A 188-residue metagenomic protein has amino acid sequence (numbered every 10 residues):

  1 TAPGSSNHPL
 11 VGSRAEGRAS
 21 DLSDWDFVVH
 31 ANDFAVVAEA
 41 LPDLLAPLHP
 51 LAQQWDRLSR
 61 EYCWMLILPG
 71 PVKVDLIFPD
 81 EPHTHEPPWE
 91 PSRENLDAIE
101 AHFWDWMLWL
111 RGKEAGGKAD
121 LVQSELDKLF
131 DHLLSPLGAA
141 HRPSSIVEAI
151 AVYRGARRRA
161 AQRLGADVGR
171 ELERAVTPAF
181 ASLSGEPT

Functional and structural regions predicted by a protein language model:
T1-P3, R14-L22, V28-L76: Metal-dependent nucleotidyltransferase catalytic core
G4, V72, P87-S92, A181: Catalytic cores of transferase enzymes with a strong primary signal for eukaryotic protein kinases
N7-L10: Hydrophobic/anchoring residues in structured secondary elements
N32, P79-E81, D127: Histidine- and/or cysteine-centered catalytic micro-motif in compact active-site loops
A46, E61-C63, P87, P143-I146: Short, intrinsically disordered/low-complexity patches at protein termini and at juxtamembrane boundaries
L76-H83, A175: Ligand-binding pocket scaffold of soluble enzyme catalytic domains
D80-A98: A short, charged helix-loop
N95-T188: Conserved nucleotidyltransferase catalytic core and NTase-mimicking acidic/glycine-rich helix/loop elements in nucleic
